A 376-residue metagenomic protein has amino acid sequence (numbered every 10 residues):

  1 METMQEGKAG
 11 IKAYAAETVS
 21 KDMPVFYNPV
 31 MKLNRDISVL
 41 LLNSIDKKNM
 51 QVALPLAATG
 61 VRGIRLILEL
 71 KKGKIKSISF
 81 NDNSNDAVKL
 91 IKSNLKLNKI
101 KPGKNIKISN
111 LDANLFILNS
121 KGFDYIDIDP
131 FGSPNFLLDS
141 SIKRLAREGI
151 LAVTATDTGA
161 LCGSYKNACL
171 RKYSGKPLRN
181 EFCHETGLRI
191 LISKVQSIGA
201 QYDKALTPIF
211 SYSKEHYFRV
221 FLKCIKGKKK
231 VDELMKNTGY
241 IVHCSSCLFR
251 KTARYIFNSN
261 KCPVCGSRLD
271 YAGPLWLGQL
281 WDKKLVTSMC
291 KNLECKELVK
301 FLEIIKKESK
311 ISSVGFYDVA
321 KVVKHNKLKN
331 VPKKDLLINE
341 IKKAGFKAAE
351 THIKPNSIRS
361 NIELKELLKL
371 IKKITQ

Functional and structural regions predicted by a protein language model:
M1-Q376: SAM-dependent transferase fold signal centered on methyltransferase-like domains, encompassing both Class I
